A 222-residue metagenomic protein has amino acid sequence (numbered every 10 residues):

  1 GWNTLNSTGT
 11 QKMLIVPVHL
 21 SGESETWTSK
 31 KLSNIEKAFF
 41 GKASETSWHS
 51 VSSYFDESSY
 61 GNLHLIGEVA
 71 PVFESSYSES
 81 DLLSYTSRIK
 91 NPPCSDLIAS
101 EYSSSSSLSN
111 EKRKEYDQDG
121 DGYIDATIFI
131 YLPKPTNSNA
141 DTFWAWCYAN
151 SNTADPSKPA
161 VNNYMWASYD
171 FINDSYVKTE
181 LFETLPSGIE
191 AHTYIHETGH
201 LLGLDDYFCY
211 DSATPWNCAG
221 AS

Functional and structural regions predicted by a protein language model:
G1-N217: Active-site-proximal segment of zinc-dependent metalloprotease catalytic domains
G220-S222: Metalloprotease/metallohydrolase-associated module, dominated by Zn2+-dependent proteases
